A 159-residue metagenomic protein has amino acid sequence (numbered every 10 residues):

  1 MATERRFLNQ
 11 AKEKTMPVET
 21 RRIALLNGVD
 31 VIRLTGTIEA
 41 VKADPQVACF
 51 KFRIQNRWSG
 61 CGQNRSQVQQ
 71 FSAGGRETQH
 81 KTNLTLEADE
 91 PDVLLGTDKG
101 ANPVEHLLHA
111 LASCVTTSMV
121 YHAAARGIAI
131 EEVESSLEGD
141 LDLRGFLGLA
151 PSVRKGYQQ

Functional and structural regions predicted by a protein language model:
A2-H109, M119-Q159: Extended beta-strand/beta-hairpin segments
L111-V115: Alpha-helical metal-binding/catalytic segments enriched in His/Glu/Asp
